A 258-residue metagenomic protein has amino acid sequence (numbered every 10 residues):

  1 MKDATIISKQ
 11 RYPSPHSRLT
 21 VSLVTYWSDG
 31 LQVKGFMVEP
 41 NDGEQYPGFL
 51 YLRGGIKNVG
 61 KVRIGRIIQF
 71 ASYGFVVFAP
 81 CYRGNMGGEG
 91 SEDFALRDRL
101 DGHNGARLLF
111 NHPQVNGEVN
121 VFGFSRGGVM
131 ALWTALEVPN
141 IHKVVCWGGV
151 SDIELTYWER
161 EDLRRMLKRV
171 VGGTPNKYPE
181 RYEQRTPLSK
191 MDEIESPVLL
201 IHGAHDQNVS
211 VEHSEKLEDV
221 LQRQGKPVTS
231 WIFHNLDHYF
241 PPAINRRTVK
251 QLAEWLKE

Functional and structural regions predicted by a protein language model:
D3-D42: N-terminal cap/lid segment of alpha/beta-hydrolase-fold proteins
E44-Y46, Y51-G90, E154: Short substrate-entry loop that stabilizes the transition state in hydrolases
D93-P113: Alpha/beta-hydrolase active-site loop
Q114-S125: Alpha/beta-hydrolase fold nucleophile elbow
G128-P139: Short glycine-enriched nucleophile-adjacent loop and the immediately C-terminal alpha-helix near the catalytic center
E154-K190, S196: Mobile cap/lid helix-loop segments that gate and shape the active-site cleft of serine hydrolases
I194, L200-H202, D206: Short beta-strand/loop motif that positions the catalytic acidic residue of the alpha/beta-hydrolase fold
E215, Q222-E258: C-terminal catalytic histidine-bearing segment of alpha/beta-hydrolase fold enzymes
